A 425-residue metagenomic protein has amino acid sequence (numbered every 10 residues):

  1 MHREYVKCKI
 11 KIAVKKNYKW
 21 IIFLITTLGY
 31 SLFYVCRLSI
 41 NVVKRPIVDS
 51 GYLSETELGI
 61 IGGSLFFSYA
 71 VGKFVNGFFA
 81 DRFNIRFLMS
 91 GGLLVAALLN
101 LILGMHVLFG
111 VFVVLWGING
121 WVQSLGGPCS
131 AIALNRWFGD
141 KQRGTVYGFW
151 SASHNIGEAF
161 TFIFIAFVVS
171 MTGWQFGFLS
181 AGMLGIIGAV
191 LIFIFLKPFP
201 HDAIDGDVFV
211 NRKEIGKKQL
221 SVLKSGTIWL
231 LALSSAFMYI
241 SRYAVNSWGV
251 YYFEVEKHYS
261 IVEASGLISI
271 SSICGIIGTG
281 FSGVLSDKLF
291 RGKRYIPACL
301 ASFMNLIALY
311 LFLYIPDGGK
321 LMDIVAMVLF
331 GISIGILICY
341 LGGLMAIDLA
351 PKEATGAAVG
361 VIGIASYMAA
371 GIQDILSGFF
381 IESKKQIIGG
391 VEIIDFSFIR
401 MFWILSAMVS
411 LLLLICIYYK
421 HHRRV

Functional and structural regions predicted by a protein language model:
L38, F66-F74, S124, E158-A159 (+3 more regions): Residue-level signature of mid-helix packing/kink "hotspots" within the transmembrane helices of 12-pass Major
I40-V42, S225-S282, I338, Q373-S377: Extracytoplasmic gate region of multi-pass secondary transporters
V71-F109: Conserved MFS/SLC helix-loop-helix module at the cytosolic interface between two early adjacent transmembrane helices
R82-G92, D287-S302: Cytoplasmic membrane-interface "Motif A"-like loop-to-helix N-cap segments of 12-TM Major Facilitator Superfamily
L94-V107, F303-D317: C-terminal ends and interior cores of transmembrane alpha-helices in multi-pass membrane transporters/permeases
L115-I156: Cytoplasmic helix-loop-helix junction between adjacent transmembrane helices in 12-TM secondary transporters
W150-P200: Helix-loop-helix hairpin linking two adjacent transmembrane segments in secondary transporters
I194-K217: Flexible cytoplasmic inter-helical loops of multi-pass small-molecule transporters
